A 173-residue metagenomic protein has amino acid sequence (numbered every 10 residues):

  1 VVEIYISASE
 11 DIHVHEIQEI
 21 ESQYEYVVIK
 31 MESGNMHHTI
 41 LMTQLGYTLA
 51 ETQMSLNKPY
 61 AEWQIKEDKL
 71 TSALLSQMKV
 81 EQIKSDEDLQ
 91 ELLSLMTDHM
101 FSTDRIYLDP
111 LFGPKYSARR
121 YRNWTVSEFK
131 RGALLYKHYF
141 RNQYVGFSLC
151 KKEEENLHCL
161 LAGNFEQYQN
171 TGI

Functional and structural regions predicted by a protein language model:
V2-I12, E32, L161-N170: A short, internal acetyl-CoA/4′-phosphopantetheine-binding micro-motif in the GNAT/acyltransferase core
V2-Y5, T71-K115: Short amphipathic alpha-helix that is part of the acyltransferase structural core
I4, M54-L56, C159: A structural signal for short, well-ordered beta-strand segments
A8-E87: Acyl-donor-binding surface of acyltransferase catalytic domains
M31, G132-K152, G163: Conserved beta-hairpin
M36-H38, F112-L135: Active-site rim helix/loop that mediates acceptor-substrate recognition in acyltransferases
I106, R120, N142-V145: Histidine/lysine/aspartate-rich catalytic loop segments that bind and position anionic ligands
F140, K152-I173: Aromatic (often tryptophan-rich) hydrophobic motifs at membrane interfaces
